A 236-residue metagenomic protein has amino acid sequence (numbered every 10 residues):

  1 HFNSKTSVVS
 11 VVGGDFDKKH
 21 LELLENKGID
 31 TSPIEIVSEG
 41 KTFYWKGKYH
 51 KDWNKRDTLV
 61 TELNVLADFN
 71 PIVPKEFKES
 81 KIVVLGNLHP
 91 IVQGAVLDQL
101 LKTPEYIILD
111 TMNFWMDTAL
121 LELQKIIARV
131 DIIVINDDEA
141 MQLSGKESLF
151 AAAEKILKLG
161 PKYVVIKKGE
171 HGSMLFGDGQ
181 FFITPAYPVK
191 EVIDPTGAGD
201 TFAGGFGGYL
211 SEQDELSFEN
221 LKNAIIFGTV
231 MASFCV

Functional and structural regions predicted by a protein language model:
H1-K5, Y209-S211: Alpha-helix C-terminal capping segments
S4-V84, D98-T103: Conserved N-terminal subdomain of the carbohydrate kinase-like
V8-S10, L109, I166: Structural beta-sheet core signal
G13-D15, N87-V92, M112-M116: Short beta->alpha connector loops
I36-S38, T111-W115, D138-E139, Y187-K190: Short, acidic/turn-prone active-site loops that include or flank metal/cofactor- and phosphate-binding residues
L59-V65, V84-N87, L109-F114, M141-S144: Short, flexible loop segments at the rims of nucleotide/cofactor-binding pockets, characterized by
L101-Y106, N113-I183: Conserved phosphate/ATP/ADP-binding segment of small-molecule kinases
F150-V236: Conserved phosphate-binding/catalytic region of the ribokinase-like
